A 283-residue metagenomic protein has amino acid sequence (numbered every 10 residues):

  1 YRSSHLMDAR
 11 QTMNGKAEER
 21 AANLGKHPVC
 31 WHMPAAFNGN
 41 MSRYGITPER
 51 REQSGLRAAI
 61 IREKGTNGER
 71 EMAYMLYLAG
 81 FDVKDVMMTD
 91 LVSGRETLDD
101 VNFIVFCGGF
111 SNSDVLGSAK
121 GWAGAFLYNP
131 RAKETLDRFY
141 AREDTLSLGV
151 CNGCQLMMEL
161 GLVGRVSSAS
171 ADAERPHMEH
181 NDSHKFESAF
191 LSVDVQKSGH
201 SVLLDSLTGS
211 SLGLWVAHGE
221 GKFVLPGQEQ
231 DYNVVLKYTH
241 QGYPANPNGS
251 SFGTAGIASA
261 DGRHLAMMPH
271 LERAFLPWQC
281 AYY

Functional and structural regions predicted by a protein language model:
Y1-V150, C154-R165, H177-E187, D194 (+2 more regions): N-terminal beta1-alpha1 cap of cysteine-dependent amidohydrolase-like domains
G94-E96, K133-Y140, S170-Y283: Amide-donor transfer/coupling interface in amidating biosynthetic enzymes
